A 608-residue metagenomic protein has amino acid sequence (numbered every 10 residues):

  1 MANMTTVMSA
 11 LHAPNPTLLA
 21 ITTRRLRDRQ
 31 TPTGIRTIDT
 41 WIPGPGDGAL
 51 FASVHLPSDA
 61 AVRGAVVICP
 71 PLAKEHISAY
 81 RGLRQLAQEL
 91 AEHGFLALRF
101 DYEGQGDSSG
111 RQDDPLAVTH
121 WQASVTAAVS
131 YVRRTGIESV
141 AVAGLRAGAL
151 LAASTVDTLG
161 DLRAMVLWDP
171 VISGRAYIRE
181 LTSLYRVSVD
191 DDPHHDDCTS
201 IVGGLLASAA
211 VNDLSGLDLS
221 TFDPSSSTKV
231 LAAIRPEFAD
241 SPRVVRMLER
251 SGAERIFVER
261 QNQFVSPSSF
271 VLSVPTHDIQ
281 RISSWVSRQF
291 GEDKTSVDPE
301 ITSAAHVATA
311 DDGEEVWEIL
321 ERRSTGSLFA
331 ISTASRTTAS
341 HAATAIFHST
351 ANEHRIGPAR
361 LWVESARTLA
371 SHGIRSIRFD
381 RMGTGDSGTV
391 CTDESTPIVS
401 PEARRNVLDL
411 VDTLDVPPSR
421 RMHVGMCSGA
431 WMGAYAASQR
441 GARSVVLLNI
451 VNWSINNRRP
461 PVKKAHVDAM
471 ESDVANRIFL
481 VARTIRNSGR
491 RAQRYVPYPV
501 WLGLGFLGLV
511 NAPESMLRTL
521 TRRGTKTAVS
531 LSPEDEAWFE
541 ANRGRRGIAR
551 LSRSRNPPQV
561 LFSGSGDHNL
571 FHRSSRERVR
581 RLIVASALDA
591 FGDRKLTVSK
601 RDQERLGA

Functional and structural regions predicted by a protein language model:
T6-G64, S284, R288-A343, H572: N-terminal cap/lid segment of alpha/beta-hydrolase-fold proteins
L56-D101, Y131, R336-D380: Short, surface-exposed "cap/lid" segments of acyl-processing enzymes
G82, D113-R134, D393-D415: Alpha/beta-hydrolase active-site loop
D101-L116, D380-S395: Glycine-rich "HGGG/HGxG" loop immediately N-terminal to the catalytic nucleophile of the alpha/beta-hydrolase
L116, G160-S283, G441-R580, S586: The alpha/beta-hydrolase serine catalytic core
R134-R146, V416-C427: Alpha/beta-hydrolase fold nucleophile elbow
A143-A153, D169, V424-G433: Gly/Ala-rich beta-loop-alpha elbow adjacent to hydrolase catalytic centers
F264-W317, G564-A608: Catalytic active-site module of serine/aspartate enzymes centered on a nucleophile-bearing elbow/loop
